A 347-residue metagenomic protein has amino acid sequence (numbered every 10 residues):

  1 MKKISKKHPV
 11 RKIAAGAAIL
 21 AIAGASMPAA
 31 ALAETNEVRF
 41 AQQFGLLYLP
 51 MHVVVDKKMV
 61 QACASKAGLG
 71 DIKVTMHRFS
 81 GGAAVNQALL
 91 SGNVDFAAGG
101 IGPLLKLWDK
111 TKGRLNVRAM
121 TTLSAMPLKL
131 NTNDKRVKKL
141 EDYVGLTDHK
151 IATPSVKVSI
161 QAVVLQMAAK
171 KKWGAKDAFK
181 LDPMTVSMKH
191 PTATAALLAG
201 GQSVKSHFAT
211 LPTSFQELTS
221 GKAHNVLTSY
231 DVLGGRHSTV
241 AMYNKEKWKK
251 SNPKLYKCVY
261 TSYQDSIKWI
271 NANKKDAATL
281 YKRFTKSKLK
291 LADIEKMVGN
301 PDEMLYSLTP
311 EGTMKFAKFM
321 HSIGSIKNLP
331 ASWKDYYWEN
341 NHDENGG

Functional and structural regions predicted by a protein language model:
K2-A17: Bacterial N-terminal signal peptides that target proteins for export
H8-P9, I22-A31: C-terminal segment of classical bacterial N-terminal signal peptides
E34-S187, G201, K205-L211, G235-R236: Short, glycine-/small- and polar/acidic-enriched structural segments that line small-molecule recognition paths
L49, V53, A83, Q87 (+12 more regions): Solvent-exposed, polar/charged alpha-helical surfaces in well-ordered, non-transmembrane soluble domains, broadly
F79-A83, A98, S155-V163, P191 (+4 more regions): Soluble non-cytosolic domains of exported or imported proteins
P191-R283: Pocket-lining segment of extracytoplasmic ligand-binding domains
K249-K327: Secondary-structure end/capping motifs
K318-G347: Conserved C-terminal helix/tail region of periplasmic/extracytoplasmic solute-binding proteins
